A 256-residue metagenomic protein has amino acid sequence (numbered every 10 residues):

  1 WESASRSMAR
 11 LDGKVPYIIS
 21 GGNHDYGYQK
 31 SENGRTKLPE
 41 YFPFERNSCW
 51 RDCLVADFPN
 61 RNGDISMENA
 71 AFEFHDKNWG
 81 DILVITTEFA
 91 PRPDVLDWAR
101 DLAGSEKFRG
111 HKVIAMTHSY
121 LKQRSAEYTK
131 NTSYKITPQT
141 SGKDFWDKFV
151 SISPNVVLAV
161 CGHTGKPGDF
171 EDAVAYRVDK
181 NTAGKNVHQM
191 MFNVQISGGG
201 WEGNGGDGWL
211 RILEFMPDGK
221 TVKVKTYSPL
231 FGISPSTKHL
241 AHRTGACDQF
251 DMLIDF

Functional and structural regions predicted by a protein language model:
W1-D97, K107-F108, D169-M191, R211-I212 (+1 more regions): Extended active-site neighborhood of metal-dependent phosphoesterases/phosphodiesterases
A4-R6, V55-N62, D76, R109-K112 (+9 more regions): Residue-level recognition of alpha-helix boundary/capping or hinge positions
P16-G22, T87, I114-H118, T137-T140 (+2 more regions): Active-site neighborhood of phospho(di)ester-bond hydrolases with catalytic His/Asp-centered motifs
N23-Y28, E88-P93, S119-R124, H163-G168 (+2 more regions): Solvent-exposed loop/turn segments at secondary-structure junctions within structured extracellular/periplasmic domains
I85, A159, K225-Y227: Generic beta-strand hydrophobic packing signal
P93-D97, E106-V157, E171: Active-site-proximal segments of metal-dependent phosphoesterases and phosphodiesterases across multiple
D101-A103: Alpha-helical scaffold elements lining the catalytic groove of polysaccharide deacetylases
P167-F256: Binuclear metal-dependent phosphoesterase catalytic core
